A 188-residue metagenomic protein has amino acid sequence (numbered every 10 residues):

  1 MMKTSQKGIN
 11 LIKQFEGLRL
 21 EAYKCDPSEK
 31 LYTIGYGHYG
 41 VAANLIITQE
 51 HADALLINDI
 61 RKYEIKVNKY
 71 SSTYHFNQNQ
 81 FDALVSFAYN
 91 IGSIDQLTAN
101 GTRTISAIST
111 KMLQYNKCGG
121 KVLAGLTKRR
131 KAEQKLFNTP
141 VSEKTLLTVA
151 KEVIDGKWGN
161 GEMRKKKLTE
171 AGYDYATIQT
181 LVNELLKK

Functional and structural regions predicted by a protein language model:
M1-Y23, E29, H38, A43-I60 (+3 more regions): Long, amphipathic alpha-helical surface segments
I12, Q80-A88, K111-M112, V153: Short alpha-helical scaffolding segments that buttress acidic/His motifs in well-ordered protein cores
K30, Q80-A83, A107-K111, T177-I178: Residue-level detector of well-ordered alpha-helical segments, enriched for hydrophobic/aromatic packing positions
T73-L97: Mid-chain, well-packed structural core segment of small domains
E143-W158, K187-K188: Disulfide-bonded cysteine-rich modules in secreted/extracellular proteins, activating on the conserved Cys frameworks
I154-K165, Y175: Extracytoplasmic Gram-positive cell-surface binding/anchoring modules and repeats
Y175-K188: Extracellular LysM carbohydrate-binding repeats and other cell-envelope/extracellular binding modules
